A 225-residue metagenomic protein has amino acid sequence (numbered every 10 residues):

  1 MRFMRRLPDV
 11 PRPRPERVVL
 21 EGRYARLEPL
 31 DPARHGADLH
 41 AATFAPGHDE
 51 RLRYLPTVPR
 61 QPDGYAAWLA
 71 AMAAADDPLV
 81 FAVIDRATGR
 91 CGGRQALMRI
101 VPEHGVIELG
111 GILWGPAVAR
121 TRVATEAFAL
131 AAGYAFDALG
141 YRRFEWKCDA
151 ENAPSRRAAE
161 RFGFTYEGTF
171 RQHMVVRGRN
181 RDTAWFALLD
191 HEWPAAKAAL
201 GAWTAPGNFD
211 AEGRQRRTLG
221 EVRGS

Functional and structural regions predicted by a protein language model:
M1-T121, Y134, A138, R179-P194 (+1 more regions): GNAT-family acyltransferases
A124: Glycine-rich acyl-CoA binding loop
A131: Flexible ATP-lid and adjacent glycine-rich G1/G2 motifs of the Bergerat
D137-K147: Conserved GNAT acetyl-CoA-binding A-motif
W146-S155: Conserved beta-strand-loop-alpha-helix junction that forms the acyl-donor binding cleft
A158-A159, F186: Conserved active-site tyrosine of GNAT-family acetyltransferases
T165-R179: Conserved catalytic-core motifs of GNAT/GCN5-like acyltransferases
